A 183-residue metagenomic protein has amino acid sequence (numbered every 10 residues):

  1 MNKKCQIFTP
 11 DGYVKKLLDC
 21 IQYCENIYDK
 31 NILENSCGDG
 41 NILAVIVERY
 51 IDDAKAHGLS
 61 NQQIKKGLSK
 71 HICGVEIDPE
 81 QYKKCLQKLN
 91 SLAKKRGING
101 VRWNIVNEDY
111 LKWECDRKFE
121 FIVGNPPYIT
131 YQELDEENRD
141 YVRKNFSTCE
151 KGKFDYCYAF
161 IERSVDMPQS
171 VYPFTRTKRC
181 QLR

Functional and structural regions predicted by a protein language model:
K3, F8-C115, R176-K178: Conserved S-adenosyl-L-methionine
C5-T9, T148-D155: Short, surface-exposed alpha-helical recognition segments that flank or form part of ligand/macromolecule-binding
N35, P126-P127: Proline-centered helix-kink/hinge sites
V75-Q87, E150-R183: Conserved Class I SAM-dependent methyltransferase catalytic core
F119-G124: Short SAM/SAH-binding signature in class I
P127-I129, T177: Short glycine-rich anion-binding loops that position phosphate/pyrophosphate groups of nucleotides and phosphorylated
I129-K153: Mobile active-site "lid"/loop adjacent to the S-adenosyl-L-methionine
